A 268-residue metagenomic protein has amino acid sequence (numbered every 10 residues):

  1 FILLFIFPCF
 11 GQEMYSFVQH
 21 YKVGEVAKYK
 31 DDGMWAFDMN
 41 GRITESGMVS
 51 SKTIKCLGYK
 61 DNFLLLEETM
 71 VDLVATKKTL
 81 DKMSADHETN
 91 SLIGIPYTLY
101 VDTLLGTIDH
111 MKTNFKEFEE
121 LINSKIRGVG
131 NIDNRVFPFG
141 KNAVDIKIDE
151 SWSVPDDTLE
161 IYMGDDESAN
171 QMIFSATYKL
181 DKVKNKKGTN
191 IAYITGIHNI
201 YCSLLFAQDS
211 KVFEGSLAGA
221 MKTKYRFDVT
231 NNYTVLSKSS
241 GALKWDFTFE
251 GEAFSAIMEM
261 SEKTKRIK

Functional and structural regions predicted by a protein language model:
F1-F17: Bacterial Sec-dependent N-terminal signal peptides
Q12-K268: Signature of exported/secreted
